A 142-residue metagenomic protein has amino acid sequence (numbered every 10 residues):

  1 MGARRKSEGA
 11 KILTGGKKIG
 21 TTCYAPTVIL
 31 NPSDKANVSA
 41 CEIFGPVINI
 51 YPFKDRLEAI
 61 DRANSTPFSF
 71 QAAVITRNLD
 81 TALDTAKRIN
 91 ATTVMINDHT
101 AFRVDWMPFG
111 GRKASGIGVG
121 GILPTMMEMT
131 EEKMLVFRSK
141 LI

Functional and structural regions predicted by a protein language model:
G2-A3: Conserved AMP-binding/adenylate-forming
S7-K18: Short secondary-structure junctions
C23-I142: Conserved C-terminal structural/oligomerization subdomain of aldehyde/semialdehyde dehydrogenase
